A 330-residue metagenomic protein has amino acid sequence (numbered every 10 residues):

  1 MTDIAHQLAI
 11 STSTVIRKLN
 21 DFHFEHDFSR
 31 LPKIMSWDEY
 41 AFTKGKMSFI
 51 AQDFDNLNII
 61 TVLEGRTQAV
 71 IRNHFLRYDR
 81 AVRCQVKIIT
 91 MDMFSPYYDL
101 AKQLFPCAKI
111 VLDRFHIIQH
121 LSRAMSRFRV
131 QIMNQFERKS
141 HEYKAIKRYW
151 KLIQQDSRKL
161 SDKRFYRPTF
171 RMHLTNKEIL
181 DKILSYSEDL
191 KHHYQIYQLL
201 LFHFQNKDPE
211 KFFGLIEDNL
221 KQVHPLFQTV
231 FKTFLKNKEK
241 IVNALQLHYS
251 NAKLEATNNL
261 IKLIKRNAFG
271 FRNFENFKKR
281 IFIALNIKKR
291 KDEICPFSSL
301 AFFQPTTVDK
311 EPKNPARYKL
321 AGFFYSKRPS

Functional and structural regions predicted by a protein language model:
M1-M35, Y40-K46, R83-V86, I241: Short, positively charged, Gly/Tyr-enriched micro-motifs that form contact patches at catalytic or ligand/partner
T12, I59, A108-K109: Secondary-structure boundary/capping signal
R17, A69-N73, K232: Short, contiguous clusters of charged residues that form electrostatic/catalytic patches at enzyme active sites, used
L19, K44-G45, F49, E64 (+3 more regions): Acidic/histidine-rich catalytic cores and adjacent linkers of DNA breakage/strand-transfer/modification proteins
I50-R83, Y186: Electropositive, glycine- and tryptophan-enriched low-complexity nucleic-acid-binding patches
A51-Q52, L104-A108, M125-V130: Short secondary-structure boundary/capping segments
I117-R138: Short alpha-helix plus adjacent loop in nuclease-associated cores
